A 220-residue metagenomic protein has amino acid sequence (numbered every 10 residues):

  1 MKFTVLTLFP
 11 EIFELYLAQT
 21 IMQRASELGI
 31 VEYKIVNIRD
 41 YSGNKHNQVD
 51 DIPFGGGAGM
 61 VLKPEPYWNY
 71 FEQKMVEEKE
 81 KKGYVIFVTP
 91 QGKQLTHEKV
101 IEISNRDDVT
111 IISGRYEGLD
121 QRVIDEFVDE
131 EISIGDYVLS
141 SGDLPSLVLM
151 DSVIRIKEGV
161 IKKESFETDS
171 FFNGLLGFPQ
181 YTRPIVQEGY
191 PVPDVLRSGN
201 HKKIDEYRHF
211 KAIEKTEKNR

Functional and structural regions predicted by a protein language model:
M1-T4, G83: Extreme N-terminal starter segment of soluble prokaryotic enzymes
E11-L17: Short N-terminal binding/cap micro-motifs at the start of the first secondary-structure element
L28-S42: A short beta-strand-loop structural module common to alpha/beta enzyme folds
V49-Y70: Short, structured active-site "lid" loops
K63-R115, Q121: S-adenosyl-L-methionine/SAH cofactor-binding core of RNA-modifying enzymes
L119, V123-K162, F166: Structured adenosyl-cofactor binding patch, chiefly the S-adenosyl-L-methionine
L144, I156-D194: Internal, active-site/partner-interface "lid" segment
R183-R220: SAM-dependent methyltransferases
